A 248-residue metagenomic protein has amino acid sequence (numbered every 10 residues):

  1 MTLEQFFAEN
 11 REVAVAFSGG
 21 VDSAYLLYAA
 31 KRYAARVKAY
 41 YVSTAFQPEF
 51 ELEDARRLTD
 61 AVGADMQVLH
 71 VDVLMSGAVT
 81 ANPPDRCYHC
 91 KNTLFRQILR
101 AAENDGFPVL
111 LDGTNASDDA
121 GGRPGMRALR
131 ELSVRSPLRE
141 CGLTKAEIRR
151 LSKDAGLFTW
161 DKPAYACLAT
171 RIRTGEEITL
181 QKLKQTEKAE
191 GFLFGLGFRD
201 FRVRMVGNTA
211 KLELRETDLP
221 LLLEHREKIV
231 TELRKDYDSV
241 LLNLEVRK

Functional and structural regions predicted by a protein language model:
M1-D154, G195, A210, K228-Y237 (+1 more regions): ATP-dependent adenylation/nucleotidyltransferase module used to activate substrates
A16, C167, E213: Conserved beta-strand segments that form the floor/walls of ligand-binding pockets within enzyme and binding domains
K38, V203-E216: Short, aliphatic-rich beta-strand segments
R139-K145, R149-L193, G197-R202: Mid-to-C-terminal catalytic subdomains of enzymes that bind/position adenosyl phosphate moieties or nucleic-acid
K184, R226-E227: Charged helix-capping and loop-helix junction motifs
R199-V206, N243, R247: C-terminal boundary motif of the adenylate-forming
D218-H225: Short, conserved charged micro-motifs
